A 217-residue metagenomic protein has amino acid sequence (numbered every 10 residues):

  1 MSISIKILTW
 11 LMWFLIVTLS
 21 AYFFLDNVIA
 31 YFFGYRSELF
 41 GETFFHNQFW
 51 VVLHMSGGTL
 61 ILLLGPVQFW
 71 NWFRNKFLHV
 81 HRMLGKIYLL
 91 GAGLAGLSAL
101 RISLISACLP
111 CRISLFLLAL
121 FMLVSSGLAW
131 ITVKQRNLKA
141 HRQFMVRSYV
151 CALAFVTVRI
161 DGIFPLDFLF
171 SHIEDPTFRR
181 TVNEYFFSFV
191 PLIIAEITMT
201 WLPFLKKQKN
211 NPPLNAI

Functional and structural regions predicted by a protein language model:
M1-I217: Alpha-helical membrane insertion/targeting regions
